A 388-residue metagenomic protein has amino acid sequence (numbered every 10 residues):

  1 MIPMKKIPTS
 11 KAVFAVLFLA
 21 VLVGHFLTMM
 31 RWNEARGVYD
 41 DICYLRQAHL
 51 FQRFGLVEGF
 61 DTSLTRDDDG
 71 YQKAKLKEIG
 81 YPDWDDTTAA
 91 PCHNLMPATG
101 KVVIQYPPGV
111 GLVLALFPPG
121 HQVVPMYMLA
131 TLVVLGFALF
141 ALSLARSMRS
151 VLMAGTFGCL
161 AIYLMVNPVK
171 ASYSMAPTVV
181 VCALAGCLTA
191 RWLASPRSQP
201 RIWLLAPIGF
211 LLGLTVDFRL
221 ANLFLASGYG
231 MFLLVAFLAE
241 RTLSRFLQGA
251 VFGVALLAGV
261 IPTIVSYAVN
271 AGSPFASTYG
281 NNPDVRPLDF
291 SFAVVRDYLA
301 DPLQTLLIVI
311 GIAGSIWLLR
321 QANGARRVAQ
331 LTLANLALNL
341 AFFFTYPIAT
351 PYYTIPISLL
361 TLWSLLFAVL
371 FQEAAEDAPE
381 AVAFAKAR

Functional and structural regions predicted by a protein language model:
R53-G109, L114: Interfacial juxtamembrane loops and adjacent helix segments that form the catalytic/substrate-binding surfaces
V123-R149, A183-L188, W317-L319: Transmembrane-helix motifs of polytopic, lipid-linked glycan transferases
G136-L142, P177-R197, P207-L212, L360-S364: Specific aromatic-rich, kink-prone transmembrane helix
A138-Y163, V180, S198-W203, V328-L333: Transmembrane-helix signature of polytopic, membrane-embedded enzymes that assemble or transfer cell-envelope glycans
L142-A145, A185-L204, T215, A239 (+2 more regions): Membrane-interface transmembrane helices that cradle and orient dolichyl/undecaprenyl
N167-T178, F218-A221, T350-P351: Short acidic/glycine- and proline-prone juxtamembrane loop motifs at membrane-interface regions of multi-pass membrane
I202-R219, G230, A258, A337-L340: Membrane-interface alpha helices of multi-pass inner-membrane proteins
L214, N222, V235, F246-S315: Membrane-lumen/periplasm interface segments of specific transmembrane helices in polyprenyl phosphate-linked
